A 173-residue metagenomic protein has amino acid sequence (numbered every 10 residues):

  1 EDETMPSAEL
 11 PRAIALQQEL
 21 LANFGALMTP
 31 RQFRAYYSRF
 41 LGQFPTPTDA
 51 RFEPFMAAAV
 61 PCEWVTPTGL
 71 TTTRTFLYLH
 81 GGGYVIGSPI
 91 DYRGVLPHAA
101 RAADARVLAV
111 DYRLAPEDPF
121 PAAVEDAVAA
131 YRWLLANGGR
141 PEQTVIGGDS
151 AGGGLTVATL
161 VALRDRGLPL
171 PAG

Functional and structural regions predicted by a protein language model:
E1-L70: A glycine/proline-hinged amphipathic helix-loop "lid/cap" segment that gates access to hydrophobic ligand pockets
L70, I86-D91: Conserved AMP-binding/adenylate-forming
T73-G82: Short beta-strand element of the alpha/beta-hydrolase
T75, D104-L108: A fold-wide structural signal in alpha/beta-hydrolase
S88-P89, V95, L108-Q143: Catalytic nucleophile-loop/oxyanion-hole region of alpha/beta-hydrolase and closely related hydrolase-like folds
V95-A105: A short, Lys/Arg-enriched amphipathic alpha-helix followed by its capping loop at the start of a domain
A129-G173: Primarily recognizes the serine-hydrolase "nucleophile elbow" in alpha/beta-hydrolase and SGNH/GDSL folds
